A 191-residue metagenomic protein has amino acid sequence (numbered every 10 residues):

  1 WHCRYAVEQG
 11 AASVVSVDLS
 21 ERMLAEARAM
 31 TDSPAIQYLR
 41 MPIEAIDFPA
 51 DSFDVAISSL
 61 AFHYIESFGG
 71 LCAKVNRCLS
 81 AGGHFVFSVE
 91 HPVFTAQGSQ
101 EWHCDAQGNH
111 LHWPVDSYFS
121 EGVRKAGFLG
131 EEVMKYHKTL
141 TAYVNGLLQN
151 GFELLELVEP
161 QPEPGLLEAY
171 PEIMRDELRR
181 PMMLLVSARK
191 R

Functional and structural regions predicted by a protein language model:
W1-I46: Class I SAM-dependent methyltransferase SAM/SAH-binding core
E44-A56: A short acidic, Gly/Pro-enriched loop at the edge of an enzyme's catalytic core that lines a small-molecule cofactor
D54-G69: A short SAM/SAH-binding and catalytic strip from SAM-dependent methyltransferases
G69-H84: A short glycine-rich, Lys/Arg-flanked "PGG" loop and its adjoining helix->strand segment in the class I
H84-G122: Conserved class I S-adenosyl-L-methionine
V89-Q100, G127-A142: Acceptor-substrate binding/catalytic loop of class I
G122-V123, M134-V158: Short alpha-helix
N150-F152, P171-R191: Core SAM-dependent methyltransferase catalytic element
